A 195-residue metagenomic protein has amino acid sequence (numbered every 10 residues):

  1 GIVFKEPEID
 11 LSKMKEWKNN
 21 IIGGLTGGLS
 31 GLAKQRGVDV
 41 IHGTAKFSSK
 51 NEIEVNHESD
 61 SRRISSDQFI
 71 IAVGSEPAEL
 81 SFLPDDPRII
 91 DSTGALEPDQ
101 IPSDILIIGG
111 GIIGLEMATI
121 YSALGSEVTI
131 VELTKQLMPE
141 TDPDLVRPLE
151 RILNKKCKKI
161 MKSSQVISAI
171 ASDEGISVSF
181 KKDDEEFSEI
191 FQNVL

Functional and structural regions predicted by a protein language model:
G1, Q35-G37, G125, K156-C157: Glycine-centered loop/turn motif at secondary-structure junctions
G1-F4, I90-D91, I120-A123: Short hydrophobic/aromatic-rich motifs at helix boundaries and adjacent loops
G1-W17: Glycine-rich active-site loop/strand segments that organize a redox cofactor
F4, K46, S75-P77, I112-M117: Short, flexible micro-motifs
F4, V40, K159-I160: Residue-level detector of short coil/turn "hinge" positions at structural boundaries
K5, K34, I71, S122 (+1 more regions): Short polybasic/polar patches that bind polyanions
E16, N20-S30, L96-E97, P102-L106 (+1 more regions): Rossmann-like dinucleotide-binding cores of NAD(P)H-dependent redox enzymes
G23-I108, Q165, S179-L195: FAD-binding core/adjacent interface of flavoenzyme oxidoreductases
